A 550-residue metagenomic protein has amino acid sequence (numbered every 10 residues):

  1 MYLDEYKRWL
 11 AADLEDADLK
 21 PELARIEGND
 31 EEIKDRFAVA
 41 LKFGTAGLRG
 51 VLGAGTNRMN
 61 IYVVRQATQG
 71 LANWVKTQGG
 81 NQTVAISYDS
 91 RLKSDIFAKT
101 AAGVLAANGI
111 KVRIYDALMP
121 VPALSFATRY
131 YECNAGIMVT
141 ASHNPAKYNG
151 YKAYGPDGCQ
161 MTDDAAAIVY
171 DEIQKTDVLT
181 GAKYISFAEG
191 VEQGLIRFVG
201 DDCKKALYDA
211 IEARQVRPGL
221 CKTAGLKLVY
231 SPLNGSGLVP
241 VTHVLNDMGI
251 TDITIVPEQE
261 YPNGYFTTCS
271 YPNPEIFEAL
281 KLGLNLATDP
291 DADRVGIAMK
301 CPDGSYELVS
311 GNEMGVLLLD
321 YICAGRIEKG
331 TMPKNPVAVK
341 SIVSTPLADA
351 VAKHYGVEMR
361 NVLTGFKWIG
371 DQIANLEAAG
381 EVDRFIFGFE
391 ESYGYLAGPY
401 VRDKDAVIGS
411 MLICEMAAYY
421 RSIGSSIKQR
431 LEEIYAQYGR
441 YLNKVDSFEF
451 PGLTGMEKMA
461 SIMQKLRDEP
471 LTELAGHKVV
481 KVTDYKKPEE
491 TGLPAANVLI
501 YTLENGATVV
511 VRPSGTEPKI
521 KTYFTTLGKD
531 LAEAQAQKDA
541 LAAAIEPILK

Functional and structural regions predicted by a protein language model:
Y6-A101, G190-V191, L195-A224, S236: An N-terminal, well-structured beta->alpha segment
E32-F37, L41, N149-A279: Gly/Ser/Thr-enriched, mixed-charge loops and adjacent short helices that form phosphate/oxyanion-binding elements
F37-N57, A141-S142, L228, P232-V244 (+4 more regions): Conserved phosphate/anionic-ligand binding catalytic regions in large, soluble enzymes, centered on
A85-Y148, V244-V295: N-terminal small/polar loop signature for handling phosphorylated ligands or for N-terminal nucleophile
I96-L105, Y148-Y154, V241, D293-G311 (+1 more regions): Short Gly/Thr/Asp-enriched flexible loops that form oxyanion-binding sites at enzyme active sites
D116-D177, E275-A287, A292, V316-I322 (+3 more regions): Phosphate/diphosphate-binding loops
L282-L284, T288, S305-E307, G325-R512 (+3 more regions): Phosphate-binding and adjacent anionic-ligand microenvironments
